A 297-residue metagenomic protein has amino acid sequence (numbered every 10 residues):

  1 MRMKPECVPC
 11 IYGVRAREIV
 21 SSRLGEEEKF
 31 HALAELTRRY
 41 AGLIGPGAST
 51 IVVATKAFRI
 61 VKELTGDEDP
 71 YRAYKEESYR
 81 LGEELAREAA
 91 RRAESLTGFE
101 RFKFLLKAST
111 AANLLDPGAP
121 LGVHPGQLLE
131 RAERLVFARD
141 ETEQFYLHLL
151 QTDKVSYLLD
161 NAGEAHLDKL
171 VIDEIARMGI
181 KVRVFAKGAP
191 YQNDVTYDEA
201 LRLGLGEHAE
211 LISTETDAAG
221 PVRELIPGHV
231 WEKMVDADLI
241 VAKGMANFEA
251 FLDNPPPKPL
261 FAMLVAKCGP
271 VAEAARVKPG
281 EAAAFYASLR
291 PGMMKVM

Functional and structural regions predicted by a protein language model:
R2-T152: Electropositive, gly/pro-rich neighborhoods at or near active sites that engage anionic ligands
A112, L158, K243-G244: Short, well-ordered coil/turn residues at beta-beta hairpins and beta-strand->alpha-helix junctions within
R139, A165-H166, D194: Loop/helix-junction capping segments adjacent to catalytic residues or to phosphate/diphosphate-binding pockets
D153-K154, I180-V184, P259: Residues at the starts of beta-strands that form the adenosine-phosphate
K154-S156, D238-L239: Structural motif
A162-V184: Histidine-anchored nucleotide/phosphate-binding helix
K169-L170, Y197, L252-P255: Short amphipathic alpha-helical segments
A186-Q192, L201, L205-M297: C-terminal functional extensions of proteins
